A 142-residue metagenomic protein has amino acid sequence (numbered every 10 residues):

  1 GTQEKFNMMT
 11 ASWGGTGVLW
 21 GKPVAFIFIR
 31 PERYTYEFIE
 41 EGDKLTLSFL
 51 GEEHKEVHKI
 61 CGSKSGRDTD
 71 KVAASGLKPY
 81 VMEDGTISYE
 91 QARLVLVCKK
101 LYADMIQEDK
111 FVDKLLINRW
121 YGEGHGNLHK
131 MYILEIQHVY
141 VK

Functional and structural regions predicted by a protein language model:
G1-K142: Basic, polyanion-binding surface patches
